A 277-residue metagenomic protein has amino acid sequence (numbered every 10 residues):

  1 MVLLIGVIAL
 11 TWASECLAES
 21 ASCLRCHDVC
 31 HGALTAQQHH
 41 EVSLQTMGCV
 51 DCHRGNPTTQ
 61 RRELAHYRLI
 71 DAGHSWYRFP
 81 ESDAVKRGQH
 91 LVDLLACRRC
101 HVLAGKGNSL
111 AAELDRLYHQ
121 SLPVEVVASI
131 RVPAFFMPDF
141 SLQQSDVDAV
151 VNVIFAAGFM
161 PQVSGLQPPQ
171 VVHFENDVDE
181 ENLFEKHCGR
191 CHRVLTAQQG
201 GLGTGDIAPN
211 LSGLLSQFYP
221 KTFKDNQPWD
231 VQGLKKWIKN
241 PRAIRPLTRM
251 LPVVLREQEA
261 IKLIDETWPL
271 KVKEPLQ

Functional and structural regions predicted by a protein language model:
M1-L4: Bacterial N-terminal signal peptides that target proteins for export
C16-E19, D28-E41, Y67-D93, A156-E185 (+2 more regions): Electrostatic cytochrome c docking/interface patches
L24-H31, V50-H53, H101, G189-H192 (+1 more regions): Sequence contexts marking disulfide-bonded cysteines in secreted/extracellular proteins
C30-L34, N56-Q60, A104-G107, L195-Q199: Cys/His-rich zinc-coordinating "finger/knuckle" motifs
E41-L110, D115-M160, T204-K271: Extracytoplasmic electron-transfer domains, predominantly the class I c-type cytochrome c fold
D177, N182-V194, I207: Acidic, Ser/Thr-rich low-complexity intrinsically disordered segments
